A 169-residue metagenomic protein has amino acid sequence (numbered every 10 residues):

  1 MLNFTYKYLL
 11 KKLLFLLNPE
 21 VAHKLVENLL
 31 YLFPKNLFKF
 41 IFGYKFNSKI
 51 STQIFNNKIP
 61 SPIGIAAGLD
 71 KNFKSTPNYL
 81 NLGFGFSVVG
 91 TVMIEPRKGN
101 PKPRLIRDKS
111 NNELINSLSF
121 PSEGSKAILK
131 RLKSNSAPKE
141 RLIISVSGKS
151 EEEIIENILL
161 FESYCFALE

Functional and structural regions predicted by a protein language model:
L2-T52, N116-L118: An N-cap/entry alpha-helix motif that binds or orients negatively charged groups
S51, F55, G64-G68, N72-E169: Active-site entrance/lid segments in N-terminal catalytic domains of soluble metabolic enzymes
I59-P60: Short, isolated positions in well-ordered beta-strands
